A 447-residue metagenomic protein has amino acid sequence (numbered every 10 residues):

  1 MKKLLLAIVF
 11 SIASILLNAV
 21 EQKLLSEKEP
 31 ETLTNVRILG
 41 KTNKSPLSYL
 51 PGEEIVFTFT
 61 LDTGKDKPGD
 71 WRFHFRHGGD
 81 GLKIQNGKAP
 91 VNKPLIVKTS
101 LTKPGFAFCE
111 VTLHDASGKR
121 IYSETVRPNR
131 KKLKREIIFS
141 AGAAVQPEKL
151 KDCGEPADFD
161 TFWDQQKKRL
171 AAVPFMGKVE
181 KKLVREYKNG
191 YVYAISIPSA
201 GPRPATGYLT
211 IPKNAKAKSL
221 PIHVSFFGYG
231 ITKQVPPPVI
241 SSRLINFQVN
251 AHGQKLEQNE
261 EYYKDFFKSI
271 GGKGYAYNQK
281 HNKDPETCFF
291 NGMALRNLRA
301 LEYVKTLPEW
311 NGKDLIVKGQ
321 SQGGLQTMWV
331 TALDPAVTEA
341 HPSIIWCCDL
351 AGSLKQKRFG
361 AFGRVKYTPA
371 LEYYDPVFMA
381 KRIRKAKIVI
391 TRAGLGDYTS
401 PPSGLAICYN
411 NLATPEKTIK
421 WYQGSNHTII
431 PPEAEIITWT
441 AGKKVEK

Functional and structural regions predicted by a protein language model:
K41-L47, L170-K216: N-terminal cap/lid segment of alpha/beta-hydrolase-fold proteins
G118-G154: Short beta-strand elements
G207-I211, K218-Y229: Short beta-strand element of the alpha/beta-hydrolase
N214, Y275-Q320: Gly/Ser-rich "nucleophile elbow"/oxyanion-hole loop immediately N-terminal to the catalytic nucleophile in hydrolases
T232-L295, D349-R358: Cap/lid segment of the alpha/beta-hydrolase catalytic domain
E261-Y262, Q320, G324-P369, W421 (+1 more regions): Hydrolase active-site cap/lid region
S353-L412, T418: The feature captures the conserved acid-bearing segment of alpha/beta-hydrolase catalytic domains
S403-K447: C-terminal catalytic histidine-bearing segment of alpha/beta-hydrolase fold enzymes
